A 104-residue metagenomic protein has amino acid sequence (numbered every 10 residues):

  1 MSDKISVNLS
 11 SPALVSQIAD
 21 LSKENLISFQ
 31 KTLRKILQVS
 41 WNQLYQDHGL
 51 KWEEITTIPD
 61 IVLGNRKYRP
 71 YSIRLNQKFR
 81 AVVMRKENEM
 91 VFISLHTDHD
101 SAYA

Functional and structural regions predicted by a protein language model:
M1-F79, R85-A104: Basic, Lys/Arg-enriched alpha-helical interface segments
